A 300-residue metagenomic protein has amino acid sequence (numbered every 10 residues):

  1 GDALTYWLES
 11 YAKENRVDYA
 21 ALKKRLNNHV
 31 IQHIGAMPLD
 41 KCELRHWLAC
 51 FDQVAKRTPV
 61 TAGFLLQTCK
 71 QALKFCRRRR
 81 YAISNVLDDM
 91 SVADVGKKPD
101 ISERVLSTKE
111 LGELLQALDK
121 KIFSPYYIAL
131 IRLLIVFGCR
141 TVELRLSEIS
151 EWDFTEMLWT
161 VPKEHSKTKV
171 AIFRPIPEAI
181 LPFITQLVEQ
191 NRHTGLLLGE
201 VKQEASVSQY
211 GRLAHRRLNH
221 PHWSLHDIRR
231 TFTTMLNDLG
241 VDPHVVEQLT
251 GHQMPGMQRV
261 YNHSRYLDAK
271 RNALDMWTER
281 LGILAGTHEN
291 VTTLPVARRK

Functional and structural regions predicted by a protein language model:
G1, V17-A20, I31-F51, G199-E200 (+1 more regions): A Lys/Arg-rich helix-loop hairpin that forms a DNA/phosphate-binding surface
G1-N27: Short, aromatic/basic-rich helix-turn unit that serves as a nucleic-acid recognition element
V54-T68, R78-T141, R145-S147, T155 (+4 more regions): Basic, Lys/Arg- and aromatic-enriched nucleic-acid-binding interface segment
S84, E151-L158, P221-H222, V241-N262 (+2 more regions): Short, polar N-cap/turn motifs at the start of nucleic acid-interacting alpha helices
K97, V105, V161-K169, L181 (+3 more regions): Catalytic-site neighborhood detector that most strongly recognizes the C-terminal catalytic loop/helix of tyrosine
V105-G112, E156, H165, P175-P221 (+1 more regions): Active-site/catalytic core of tyrosine-dependent DNA strand-transfer enzymes
Q116-Y127, F137, R174, V188-L196 (+3 more regions): Short, basic (Lys/Arg/His-rich) helix/loop patches that form interaction surfaces in the mid-to-C-terminal regions
E178-I180, T185-R192, E200-K202, G256 (+1 more regions): C-terminal secondary-structure termini that scaffold catalytic or DNA-interacting sites
